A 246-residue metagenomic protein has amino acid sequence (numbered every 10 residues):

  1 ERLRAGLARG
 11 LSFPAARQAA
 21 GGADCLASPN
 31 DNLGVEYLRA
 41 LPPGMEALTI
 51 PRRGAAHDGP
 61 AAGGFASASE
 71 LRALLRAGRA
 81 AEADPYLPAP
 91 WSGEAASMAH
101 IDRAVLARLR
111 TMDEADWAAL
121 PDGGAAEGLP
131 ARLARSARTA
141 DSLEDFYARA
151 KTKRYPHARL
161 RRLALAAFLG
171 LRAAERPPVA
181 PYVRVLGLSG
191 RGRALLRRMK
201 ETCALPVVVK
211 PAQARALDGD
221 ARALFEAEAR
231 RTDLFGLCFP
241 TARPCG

Functional and structural regions predicted by a protein language model:
E1-G246: Active-site cores that bind ATP or allylic diphosphates and position pyrophosphate for catalysis
